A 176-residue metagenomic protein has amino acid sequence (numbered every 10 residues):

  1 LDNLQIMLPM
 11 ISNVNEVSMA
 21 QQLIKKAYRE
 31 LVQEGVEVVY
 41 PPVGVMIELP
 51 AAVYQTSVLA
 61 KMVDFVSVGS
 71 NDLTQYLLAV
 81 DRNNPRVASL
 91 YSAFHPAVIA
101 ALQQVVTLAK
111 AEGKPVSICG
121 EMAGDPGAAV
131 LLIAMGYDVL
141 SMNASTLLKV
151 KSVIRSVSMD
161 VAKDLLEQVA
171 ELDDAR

Functional and structural regions predicted by a protein language model:
L1-R176: Conserved alpha/beta-domain cores
